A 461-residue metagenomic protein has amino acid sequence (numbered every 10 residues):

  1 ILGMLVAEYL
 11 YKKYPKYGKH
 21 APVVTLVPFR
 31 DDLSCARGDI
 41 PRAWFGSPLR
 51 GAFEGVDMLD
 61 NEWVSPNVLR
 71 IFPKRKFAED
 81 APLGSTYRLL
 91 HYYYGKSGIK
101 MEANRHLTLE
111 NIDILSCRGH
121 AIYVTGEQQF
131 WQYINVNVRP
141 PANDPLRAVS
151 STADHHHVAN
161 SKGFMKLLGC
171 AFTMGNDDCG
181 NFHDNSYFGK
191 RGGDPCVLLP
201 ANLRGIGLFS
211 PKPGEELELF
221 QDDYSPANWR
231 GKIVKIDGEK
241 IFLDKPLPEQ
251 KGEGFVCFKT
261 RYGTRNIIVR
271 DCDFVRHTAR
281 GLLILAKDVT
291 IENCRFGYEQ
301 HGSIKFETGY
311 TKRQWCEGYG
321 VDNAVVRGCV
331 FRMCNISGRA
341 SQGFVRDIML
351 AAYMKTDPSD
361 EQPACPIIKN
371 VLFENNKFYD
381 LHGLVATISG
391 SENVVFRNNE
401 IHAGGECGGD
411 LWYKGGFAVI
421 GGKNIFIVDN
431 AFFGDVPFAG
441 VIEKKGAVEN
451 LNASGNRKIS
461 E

Functional and structural regions predicted by a protein language model:
I1-K12, Y93-N104, G119-E127, H155-S161 (+9 more regions): Extracellular beta-strand-rich solenoid/capping regions of secreted or surface-exposed proteins that bind or remodel
I1-L10, F130-P141, A153, F182 (+3 more regions): Extracellular beta-helix/beta-solenoid repeat scaffolds
I1-S116, V124-T125, P140-V149, T173-R265: Extracellular polysaccharide-degrading/modifying enzymes targeting complex plant/algal/animal polysaccharides
K96-G98, R118-V124, P141-D154, G163 (+8 more regions): Short glycine/acidic-rich loop motifs that flank beta-strands on beta-rich extracellular proteins
K100, T108, D113, Y123-V124 (+19 more regions): Extracellular beta-strand solenoid repeats
G126-T173, D178, T311-R327: Extended hydrophobic/aromatic segments used for targeting, binding, or gating
A418-E461: Leucine-rich solenoid repeat scaffolds
